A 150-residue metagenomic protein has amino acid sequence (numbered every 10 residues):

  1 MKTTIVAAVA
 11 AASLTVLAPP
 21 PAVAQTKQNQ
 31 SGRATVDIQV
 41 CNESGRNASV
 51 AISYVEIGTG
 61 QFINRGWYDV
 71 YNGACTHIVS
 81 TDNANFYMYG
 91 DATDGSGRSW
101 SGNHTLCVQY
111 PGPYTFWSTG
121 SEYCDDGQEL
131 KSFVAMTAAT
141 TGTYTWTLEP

Functional and structural regions predicted by a protein language model:
M1-T4: Positively charged n-region of N-terminal signal peptides that target proteins for export
V6-L14: Hydrophobic helical h-region of N-terminal Sec-dependent signal peptides in bacterial secretory/periplasmic proteins
L14-P21: C-terminal segment of classical bacterial N-terminal signal peptides
P21-G58, F62-H77, D91-P150: Intrinsically disordered, low-complexity segments enriched in small/polar residues
T76-N85: Short Pro-Gly-centered beta-turn/loop motif in secreted/extracellular proteins
Y87-Y89: Aromatic/basic micro-patches that form nucleic-acid/chromatin recognition or nuclease catalytic surfaces
